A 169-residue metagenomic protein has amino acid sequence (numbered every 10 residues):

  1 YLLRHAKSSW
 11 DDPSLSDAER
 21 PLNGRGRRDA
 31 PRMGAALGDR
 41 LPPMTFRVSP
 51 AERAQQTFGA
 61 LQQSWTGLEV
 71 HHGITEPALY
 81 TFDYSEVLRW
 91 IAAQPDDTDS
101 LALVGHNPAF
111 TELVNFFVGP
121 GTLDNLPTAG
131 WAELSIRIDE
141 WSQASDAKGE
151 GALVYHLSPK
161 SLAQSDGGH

Functional and structural regions predicted by a protein language model:
L3-P77, G121-A129, H169: Active-site-proximal alpha-helix that buttresses catalytic centers in soluble enzyme cores
D39-P42, Q94-D99: Glycine-rich phosphate-binding loop signature in dinucleotide/nucleotide-binding domains
A54-Q55, Y84, F110-T111: Short, well-ordered alpha-helical microsegments
T57-L61, V87, L113-V114: Hydrophobic packing residues within well-ordered alpha-helices of enzyme cores
A78-P95: Short phosphate-binding loop-to-helix
T98-V114, V118: A glycine-rich beta-strand to alpha-helix segment that forms a phosphate/ribose-binding loop at ligand/cofactor sites
P120-H156: Domain-level recognition of soluble alpha/beta enzyme cores, biased toward histidine phosphatases/phosphomutases
E150-H169: Charged phosphate-binding loop/patch that engages nucleotide di/tri-phosphates or the phosphate backbone of nucleic
